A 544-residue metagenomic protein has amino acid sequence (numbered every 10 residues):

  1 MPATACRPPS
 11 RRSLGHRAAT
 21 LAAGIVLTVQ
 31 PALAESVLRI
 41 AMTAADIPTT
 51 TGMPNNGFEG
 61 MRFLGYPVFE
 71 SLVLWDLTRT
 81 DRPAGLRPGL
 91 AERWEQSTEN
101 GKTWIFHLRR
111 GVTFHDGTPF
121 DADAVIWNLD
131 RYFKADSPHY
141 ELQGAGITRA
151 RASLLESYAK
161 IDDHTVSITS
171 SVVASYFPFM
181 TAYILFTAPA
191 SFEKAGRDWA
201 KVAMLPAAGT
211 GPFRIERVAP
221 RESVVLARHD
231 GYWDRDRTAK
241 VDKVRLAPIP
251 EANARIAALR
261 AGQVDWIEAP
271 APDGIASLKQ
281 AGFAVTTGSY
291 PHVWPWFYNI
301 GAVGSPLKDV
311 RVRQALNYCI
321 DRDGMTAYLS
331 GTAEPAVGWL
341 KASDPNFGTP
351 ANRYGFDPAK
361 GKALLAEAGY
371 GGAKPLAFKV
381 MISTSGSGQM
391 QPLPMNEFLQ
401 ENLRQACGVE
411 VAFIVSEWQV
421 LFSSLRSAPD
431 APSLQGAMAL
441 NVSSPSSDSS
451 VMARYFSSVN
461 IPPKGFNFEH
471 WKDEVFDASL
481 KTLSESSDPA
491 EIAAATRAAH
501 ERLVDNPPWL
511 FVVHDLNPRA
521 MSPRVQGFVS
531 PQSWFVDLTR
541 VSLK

Functional and structural regions predicted by a protein language model:
S36, A41-M42, G57, F63-L64 (+8 more regions): Detector for C-terminal structural segments
M42-E99, A208-T210: N-terminal lobe/hinge region of extracytoplasmic solute-binding protein
W75-D76, A227-G231, Y290-A315, C319 (+1 more regions): A bilobed periplasmic-binding-protein/Venus flytrap-type ligand-binding module shared by bacterial periplasmic
D76-D81, A174, T181-A239, K243-R245 (+3 more regions): Gly/Pro-rich hinge or "lid" segments in bacterial periplasmic/extracellular proteins
R93-H139, S167-T169, A258, P306: Aromatic- and charge-enriched surface segment that lines or borders ligand/interaction sites
H107, I126, L142-E193, R217: Surface-exposed binding/hinge segments that line and control ligand-binding clefts or catalytic entry sites
P138-L142, E216-A227, R245-G304: Extracellular/periplasmic solute-recognition and catalytic clefts
P212-F213, E334-A368, S385-M395: Structural transition elements
